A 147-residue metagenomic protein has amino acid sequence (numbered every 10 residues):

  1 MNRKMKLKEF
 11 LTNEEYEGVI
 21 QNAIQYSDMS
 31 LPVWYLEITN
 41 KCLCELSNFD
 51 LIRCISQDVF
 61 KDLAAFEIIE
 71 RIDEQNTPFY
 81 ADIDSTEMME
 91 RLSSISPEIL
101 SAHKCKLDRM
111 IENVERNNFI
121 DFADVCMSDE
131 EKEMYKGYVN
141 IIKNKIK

Functional and structural regions predicted by a protein language model:
M1-N48: Long, low-complexity, highly charged intrinsically disordered regions
F49-K147: Extended alpha-helical scaffolding segments
